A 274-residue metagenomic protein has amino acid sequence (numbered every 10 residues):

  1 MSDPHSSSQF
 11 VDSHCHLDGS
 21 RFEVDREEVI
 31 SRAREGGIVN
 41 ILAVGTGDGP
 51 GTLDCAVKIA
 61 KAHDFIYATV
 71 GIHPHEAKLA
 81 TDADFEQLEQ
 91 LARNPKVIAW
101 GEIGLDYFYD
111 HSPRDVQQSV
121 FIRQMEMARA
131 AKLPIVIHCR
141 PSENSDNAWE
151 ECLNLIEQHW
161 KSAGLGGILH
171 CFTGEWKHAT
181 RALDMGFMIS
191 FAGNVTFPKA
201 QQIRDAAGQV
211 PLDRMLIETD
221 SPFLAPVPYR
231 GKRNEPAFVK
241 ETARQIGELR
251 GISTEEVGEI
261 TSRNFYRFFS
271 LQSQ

Functional and structural regions predicted by a protein language model:
M1-Q274: Mid-domain alpha/beta scaffold segments of enzyme catalytic cores
